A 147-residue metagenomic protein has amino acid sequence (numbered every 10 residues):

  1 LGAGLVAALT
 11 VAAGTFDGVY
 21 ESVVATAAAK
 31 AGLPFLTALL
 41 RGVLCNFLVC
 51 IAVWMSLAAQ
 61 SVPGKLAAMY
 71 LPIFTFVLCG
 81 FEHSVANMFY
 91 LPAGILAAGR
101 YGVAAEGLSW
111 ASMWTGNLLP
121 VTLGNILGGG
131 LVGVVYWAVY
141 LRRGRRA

Functional and structural regions predicted by a protein language model:
L1-A147: Alpha-helical transmembrane segments and their helix-helix packing motifs
